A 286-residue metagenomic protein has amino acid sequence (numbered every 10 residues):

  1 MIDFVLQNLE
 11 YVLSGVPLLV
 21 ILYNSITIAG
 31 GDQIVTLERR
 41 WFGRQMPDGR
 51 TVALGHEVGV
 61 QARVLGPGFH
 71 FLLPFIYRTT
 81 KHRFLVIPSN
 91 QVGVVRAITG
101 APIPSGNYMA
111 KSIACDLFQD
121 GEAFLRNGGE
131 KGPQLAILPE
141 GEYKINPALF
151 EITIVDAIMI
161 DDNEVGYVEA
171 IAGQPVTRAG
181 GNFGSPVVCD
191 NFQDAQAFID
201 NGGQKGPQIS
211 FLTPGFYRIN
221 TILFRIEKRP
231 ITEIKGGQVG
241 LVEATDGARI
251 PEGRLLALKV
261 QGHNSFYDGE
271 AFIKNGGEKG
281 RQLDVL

Functional and structural regions predicted by a protein language model:
M1-L286: N-terminal hydrophobic membrane-entry segments
